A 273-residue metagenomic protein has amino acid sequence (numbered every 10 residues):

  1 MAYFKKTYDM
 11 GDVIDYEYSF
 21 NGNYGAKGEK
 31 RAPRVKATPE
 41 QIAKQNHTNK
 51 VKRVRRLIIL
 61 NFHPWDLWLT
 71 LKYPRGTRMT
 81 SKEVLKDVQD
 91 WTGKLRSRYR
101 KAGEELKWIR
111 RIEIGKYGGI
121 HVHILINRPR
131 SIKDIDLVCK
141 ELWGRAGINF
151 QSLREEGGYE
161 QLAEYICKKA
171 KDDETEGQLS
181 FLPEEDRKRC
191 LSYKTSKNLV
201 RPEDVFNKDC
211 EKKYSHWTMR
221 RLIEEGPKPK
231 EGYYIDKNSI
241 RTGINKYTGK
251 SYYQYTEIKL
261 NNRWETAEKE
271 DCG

Functional and structural regions predicted by a protein language model:
M1-G118, R128-G273: Right-hand nucleic-acid polymerase module
V122-I126: Cys/His-coordinated zinc-finger cores
